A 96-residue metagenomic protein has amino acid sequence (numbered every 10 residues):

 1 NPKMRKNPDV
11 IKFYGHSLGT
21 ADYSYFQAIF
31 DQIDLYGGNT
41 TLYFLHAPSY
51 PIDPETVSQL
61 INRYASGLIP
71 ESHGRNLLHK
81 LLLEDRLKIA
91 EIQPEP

Functional and structural regions predicted by a protein language model:
P2-P96: SIR2/sirtuin-family catalytic core signature
